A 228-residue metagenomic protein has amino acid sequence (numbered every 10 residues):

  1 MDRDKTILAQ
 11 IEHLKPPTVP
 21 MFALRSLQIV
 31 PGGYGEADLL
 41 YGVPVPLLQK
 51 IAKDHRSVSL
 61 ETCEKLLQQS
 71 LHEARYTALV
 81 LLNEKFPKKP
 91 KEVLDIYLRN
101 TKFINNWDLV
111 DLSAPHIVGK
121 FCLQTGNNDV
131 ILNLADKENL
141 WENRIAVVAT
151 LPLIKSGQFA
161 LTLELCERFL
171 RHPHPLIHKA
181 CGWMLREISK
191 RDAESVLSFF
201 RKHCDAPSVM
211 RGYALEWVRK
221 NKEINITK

Functional and structural regions predicted by a protein language model:
M1-K228: Alpha-helical scaffold domains
